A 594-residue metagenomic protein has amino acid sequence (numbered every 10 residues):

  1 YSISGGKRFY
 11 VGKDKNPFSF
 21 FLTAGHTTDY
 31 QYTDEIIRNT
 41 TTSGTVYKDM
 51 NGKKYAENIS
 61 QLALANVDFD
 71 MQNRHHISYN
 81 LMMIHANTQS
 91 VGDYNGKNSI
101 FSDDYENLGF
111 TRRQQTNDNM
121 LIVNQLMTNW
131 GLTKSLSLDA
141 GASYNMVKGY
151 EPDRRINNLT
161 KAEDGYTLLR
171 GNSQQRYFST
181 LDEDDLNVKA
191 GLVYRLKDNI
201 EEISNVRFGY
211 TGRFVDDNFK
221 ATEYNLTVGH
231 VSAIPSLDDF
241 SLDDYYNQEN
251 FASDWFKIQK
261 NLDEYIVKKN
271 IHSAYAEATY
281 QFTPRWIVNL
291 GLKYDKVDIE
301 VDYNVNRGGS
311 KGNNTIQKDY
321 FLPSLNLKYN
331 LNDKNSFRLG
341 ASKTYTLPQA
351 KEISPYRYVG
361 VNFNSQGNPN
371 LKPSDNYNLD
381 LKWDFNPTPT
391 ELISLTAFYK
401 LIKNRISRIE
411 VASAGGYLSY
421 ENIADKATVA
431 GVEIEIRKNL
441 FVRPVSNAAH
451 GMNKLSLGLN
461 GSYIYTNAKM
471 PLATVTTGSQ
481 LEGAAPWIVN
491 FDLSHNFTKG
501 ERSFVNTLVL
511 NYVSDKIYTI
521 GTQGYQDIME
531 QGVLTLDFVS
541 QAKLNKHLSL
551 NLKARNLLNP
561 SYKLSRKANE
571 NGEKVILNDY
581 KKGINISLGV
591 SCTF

Functional and structural regions predicted by a protein language model:
Y1-D93, I122-V123, L325: Transmembrane beta-barrel wall of Gram-negative outer-membrane proteins
Y10-S19, N73-R74, T133-S137, K197-V206 (+6 more regions): Short loop/turn motifs that connect adjacent beta-strands in outer-membrane beta-barrel proteins
A24-Y30, M83-N87, Y144-Y150, T180 (+13 more regions): Transmembrane beta-strands of outer-membrane beta-barrel pores
A86, Q175, S179, R195 (+2 more regions): Signature of Gram-negative outer-membrane beta-barrel scaffolds
K148, D243-D254, D298, D333-N378 (+4 more regions): Surface-exposed extracellular loop regions of Gram-negative outer-membrane beta-barrel proteins, predominantly
L169, L181-D185, K189-G191, L237 (+4 more regions): Outer membrane beta-barrel strand-and-loop segments of large Gram-negative receptors, especially TonB-dependent
A397-L401, L418-K516: Gram-negative outer-membrane beta-barrel transporters
Y512-T519, Q541-F594: C-terminal beta-signal and adjacent terminal beta-strands/loops of Gram-negative outer-membrane beta-barrel proteins
